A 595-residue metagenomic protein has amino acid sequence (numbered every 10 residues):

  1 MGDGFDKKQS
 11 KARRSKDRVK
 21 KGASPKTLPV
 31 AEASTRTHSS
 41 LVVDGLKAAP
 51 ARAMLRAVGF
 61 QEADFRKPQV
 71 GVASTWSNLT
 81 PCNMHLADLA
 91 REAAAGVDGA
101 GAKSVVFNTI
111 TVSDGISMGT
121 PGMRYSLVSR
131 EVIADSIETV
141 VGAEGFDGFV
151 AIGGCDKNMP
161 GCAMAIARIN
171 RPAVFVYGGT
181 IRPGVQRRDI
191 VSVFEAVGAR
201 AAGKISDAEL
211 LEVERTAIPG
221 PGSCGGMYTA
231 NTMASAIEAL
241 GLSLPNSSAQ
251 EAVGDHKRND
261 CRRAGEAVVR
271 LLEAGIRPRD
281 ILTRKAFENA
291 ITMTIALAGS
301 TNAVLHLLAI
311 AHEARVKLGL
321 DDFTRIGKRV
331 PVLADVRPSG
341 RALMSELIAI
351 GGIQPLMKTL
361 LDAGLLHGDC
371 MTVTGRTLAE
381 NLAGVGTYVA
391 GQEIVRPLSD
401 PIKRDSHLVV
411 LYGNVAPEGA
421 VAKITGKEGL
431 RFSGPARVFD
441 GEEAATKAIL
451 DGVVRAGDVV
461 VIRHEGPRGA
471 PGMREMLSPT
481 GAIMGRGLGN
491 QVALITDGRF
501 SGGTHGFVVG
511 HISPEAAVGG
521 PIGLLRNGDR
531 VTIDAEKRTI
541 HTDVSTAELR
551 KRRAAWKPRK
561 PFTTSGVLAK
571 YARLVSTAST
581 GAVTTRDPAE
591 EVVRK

Functional and structural regions predicted by a protein language model:
K8, R13-K16, K20-K21, P25-N78 (+7 more regions): Catalytic or ion-coupling anion/metal-binding cores of large enzyme and transporter domains
V97, S136-V140: Glycine-rich, N-terminal phosphate-binding loop and its surrounding beta-alpha-beta segment
S126-D135: Glycine-rich, highly charged phosphate/nucleotide-binding loops
V140-C162, V174-Y177: A short, small-residue-rich loop immediately preceding and capping a beta-strand
